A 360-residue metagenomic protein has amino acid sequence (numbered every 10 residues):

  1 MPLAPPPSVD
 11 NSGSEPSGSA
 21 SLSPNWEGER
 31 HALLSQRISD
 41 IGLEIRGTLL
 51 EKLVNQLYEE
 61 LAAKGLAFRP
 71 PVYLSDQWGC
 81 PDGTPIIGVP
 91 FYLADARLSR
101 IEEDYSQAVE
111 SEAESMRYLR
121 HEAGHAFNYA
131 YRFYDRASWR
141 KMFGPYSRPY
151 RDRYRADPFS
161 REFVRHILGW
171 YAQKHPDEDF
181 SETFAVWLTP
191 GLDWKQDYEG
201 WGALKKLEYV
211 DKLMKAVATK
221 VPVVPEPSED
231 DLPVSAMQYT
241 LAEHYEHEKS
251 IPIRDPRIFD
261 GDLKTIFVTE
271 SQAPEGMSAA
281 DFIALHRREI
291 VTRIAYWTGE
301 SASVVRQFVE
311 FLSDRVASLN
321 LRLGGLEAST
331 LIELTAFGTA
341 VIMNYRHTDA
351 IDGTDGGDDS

Functional and structural regions predicted by a protein language model:
M1-L49, P70, P85-I87, F91-A94: Non-catalytic architectural context of zinc metalloproteases
P2-W26, L33, E178-T348, T354-G357: Pan-zinc metallopeptidase signature
I41-R46, I167-H175, D193-G200: Active-site rim elements
I41-S99, V109, A336-N344, D352-D355: Auxiliary, metal-adjacent structural segments of Zn-dependent hydrolase domains
S99-R120: Short pre-active-site segment immediately N-terminal to the catalytic Zn-binding motif
A113-F133, S181: Active-site recognition of the HExxH zinc-binding catalytic motif
A113-R117, W170-F180, G200-A203: Active-site metal-coordination segments of metallo-dependent hydrolases
A130-E178, A185-L192: Post-HExxH zinc-binding segment in Zn-dependent metallohydrolases
